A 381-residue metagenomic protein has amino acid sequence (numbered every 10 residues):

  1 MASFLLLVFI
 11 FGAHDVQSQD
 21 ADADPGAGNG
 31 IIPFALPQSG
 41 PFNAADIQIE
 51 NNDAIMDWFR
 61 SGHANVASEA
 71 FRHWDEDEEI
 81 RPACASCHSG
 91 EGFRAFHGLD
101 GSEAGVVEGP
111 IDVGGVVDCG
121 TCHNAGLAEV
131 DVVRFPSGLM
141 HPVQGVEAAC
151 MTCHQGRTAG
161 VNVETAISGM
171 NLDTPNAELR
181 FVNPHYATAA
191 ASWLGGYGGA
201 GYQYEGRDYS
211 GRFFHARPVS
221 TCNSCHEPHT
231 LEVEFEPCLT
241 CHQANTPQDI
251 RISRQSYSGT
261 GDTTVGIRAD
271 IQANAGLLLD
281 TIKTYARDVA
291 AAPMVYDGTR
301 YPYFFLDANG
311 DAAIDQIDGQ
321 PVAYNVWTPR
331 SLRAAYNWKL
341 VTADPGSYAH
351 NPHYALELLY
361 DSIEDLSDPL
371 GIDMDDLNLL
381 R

Functional and structural regions predicted by a protein language model:
A2-I10: Bacterial N-terminal signal peptides
V16-E227, R381: Sequence context of c-type cytochrome heme-c attachment sites
N52, A148, S168, V233-N245 (+1 more regions): Amphipathic alpha-helical scaffolding segments
Q155, A159, Q243-P247, D368: Short, well-ordered loop/turn and helix-capping segments at boundaries between secondary-structure elements and domains
G156-N162, D249-S256: Short metal-binding segments enriched for Cys and/or His
P218-Q255: Structured mid-domain segments that build the active-site/substrate or prosthetic-cofactor binding neighborhood
Q243, R251-S253, S258-R381: Mature extracytoplasmic or organellar-lumen-exposed domains after removal of signal/transit peptides
